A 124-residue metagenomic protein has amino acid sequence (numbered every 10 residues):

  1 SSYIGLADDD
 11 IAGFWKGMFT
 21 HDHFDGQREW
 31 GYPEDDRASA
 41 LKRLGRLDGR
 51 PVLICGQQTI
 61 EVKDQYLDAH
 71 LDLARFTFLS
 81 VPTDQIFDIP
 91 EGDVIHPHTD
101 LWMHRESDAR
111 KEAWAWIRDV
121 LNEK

Functional and structural regions predicted by a protein language model:
S1-D10: Short glycine-enriched nucleophile-adjacent loop and the immediately C-terminal alpha-helix near the catalytic center
S2, P33-L41, A115, L121-K124: A Trp-anchored, charged/polar loop motif used as the substrate-binding/catalytic surface of acyl/ester-handling
D10-D93, H98-H104: The feature captures the conserved acid-bearing segment of alpha/beta-hydrolase catalytic domains
P97-K124: Catalytic active-site module of serine/aspartate enzymes centered on a nucleophile-bearing elbow/loop
